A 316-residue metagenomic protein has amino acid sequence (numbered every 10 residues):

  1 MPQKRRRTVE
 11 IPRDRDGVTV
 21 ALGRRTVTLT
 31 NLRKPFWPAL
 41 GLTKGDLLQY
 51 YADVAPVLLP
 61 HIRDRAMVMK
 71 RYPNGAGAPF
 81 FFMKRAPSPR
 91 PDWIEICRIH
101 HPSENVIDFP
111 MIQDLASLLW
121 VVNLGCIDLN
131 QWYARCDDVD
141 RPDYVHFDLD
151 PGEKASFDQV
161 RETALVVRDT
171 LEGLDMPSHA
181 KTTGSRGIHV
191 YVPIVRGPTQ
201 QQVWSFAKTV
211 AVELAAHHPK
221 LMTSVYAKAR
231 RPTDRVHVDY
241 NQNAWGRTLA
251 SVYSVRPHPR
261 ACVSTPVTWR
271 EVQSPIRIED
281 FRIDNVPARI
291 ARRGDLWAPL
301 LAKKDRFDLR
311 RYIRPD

Functional and structural regions predicted by a protein language model:
M1-G41, L48, L59, R63 (+4 more regions): C-terminal accessory nucleic-acid interaction domains of nucleic acid-metabolism proteins
P2-V122: Charge-rich, low-complexity segments
D53, E162-D169, S205-E213: Long, highly charged amphipathic alpha-helices
M69-Y72, D137, S178-G184, V225-A229: Short beta-strand
A76-P79, P89, A155, G187-H189 (+1 more regions): Flexible loop/turn segments at secondary-structure boundaries
D108-T183, I194-Q202, D316: Signature for HUH/AEP ssDNA processing cores
H189-V195, V236-Y240: A short beta-strand motif that forms the metal-chelation/ATP-contact edge of phosphoryl-transfer active sites
